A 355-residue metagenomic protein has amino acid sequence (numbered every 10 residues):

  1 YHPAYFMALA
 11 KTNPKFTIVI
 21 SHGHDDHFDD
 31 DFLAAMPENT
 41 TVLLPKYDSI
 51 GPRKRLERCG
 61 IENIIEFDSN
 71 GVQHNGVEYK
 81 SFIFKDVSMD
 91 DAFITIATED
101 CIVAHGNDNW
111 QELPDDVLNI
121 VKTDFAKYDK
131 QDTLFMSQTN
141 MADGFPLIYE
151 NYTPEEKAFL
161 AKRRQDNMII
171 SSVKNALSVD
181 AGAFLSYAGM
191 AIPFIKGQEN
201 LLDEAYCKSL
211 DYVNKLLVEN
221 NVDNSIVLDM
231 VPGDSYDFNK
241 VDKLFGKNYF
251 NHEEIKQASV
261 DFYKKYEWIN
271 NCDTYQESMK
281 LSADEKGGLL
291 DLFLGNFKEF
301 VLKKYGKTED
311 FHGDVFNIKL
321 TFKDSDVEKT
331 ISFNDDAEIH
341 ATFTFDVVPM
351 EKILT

Functional and structural regions predicted by a protein language model:
Y1, E78-F84, I102-N109, Q138: Active-site-proximal beta-strand elements of phosphoester/diester hydrolases
Y1-A8, D90-D108: Conserved beta-strand hairpin/beta-sheet module of binuclear metal-dependent hydrolase folds, prominently
Y1-G23, D30-A35, Q111-K130: Pre-active-site segment of Zn-dependent metallo-hydrolases
P14-F28, L43-Y47, A104-N109, L134-N140 (+3 more regions): Active-site neighborhood of phospho(di)ester-bond hydrolases with catalytic His/Asp-centered motifs
D29-N39, K54-R55, G197-N200: Metal-dependent catalytic neighborhoods of phosphoester/phosphodiester hydrolases
L44-C101: Metallo-beta-lactamase
V117-V218: Cap/insert and terminal regions of metallo-dependent hydrolase folds
D229, Y236-T355: Feature captures hydrophobic
